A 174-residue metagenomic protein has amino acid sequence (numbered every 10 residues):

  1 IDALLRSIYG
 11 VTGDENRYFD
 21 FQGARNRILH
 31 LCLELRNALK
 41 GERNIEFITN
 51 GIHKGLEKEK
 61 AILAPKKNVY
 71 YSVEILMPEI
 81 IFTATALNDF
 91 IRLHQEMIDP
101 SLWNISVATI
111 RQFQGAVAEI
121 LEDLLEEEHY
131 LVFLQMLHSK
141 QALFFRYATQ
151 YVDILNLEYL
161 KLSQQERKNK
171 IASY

Functional and structural regions predicted by a protein language model:
I1-Y174: Positively charged, low-complexity terminal tracts and the immediately adjacent first secondary-structure elements
